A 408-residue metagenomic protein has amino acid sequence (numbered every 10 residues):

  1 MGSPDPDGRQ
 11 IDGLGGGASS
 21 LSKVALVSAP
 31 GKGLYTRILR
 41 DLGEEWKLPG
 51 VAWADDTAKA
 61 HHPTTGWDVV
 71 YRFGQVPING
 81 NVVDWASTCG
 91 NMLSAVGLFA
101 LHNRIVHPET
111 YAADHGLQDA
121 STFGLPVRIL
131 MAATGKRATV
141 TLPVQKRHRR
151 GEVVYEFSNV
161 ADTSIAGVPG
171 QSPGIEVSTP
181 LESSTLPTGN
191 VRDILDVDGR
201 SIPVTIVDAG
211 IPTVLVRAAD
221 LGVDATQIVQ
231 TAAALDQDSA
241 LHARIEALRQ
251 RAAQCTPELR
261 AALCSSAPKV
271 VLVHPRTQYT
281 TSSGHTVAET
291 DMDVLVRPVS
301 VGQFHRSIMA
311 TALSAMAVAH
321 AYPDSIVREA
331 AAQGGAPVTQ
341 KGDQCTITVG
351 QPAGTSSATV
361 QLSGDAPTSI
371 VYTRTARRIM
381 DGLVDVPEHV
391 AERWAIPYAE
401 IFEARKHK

Functional and structural regions predicted by a protein language model:
M1-K408: A glycine-rich beta-to-alpha transition motif near the start of alpha/beta enzyme domains, typified by
